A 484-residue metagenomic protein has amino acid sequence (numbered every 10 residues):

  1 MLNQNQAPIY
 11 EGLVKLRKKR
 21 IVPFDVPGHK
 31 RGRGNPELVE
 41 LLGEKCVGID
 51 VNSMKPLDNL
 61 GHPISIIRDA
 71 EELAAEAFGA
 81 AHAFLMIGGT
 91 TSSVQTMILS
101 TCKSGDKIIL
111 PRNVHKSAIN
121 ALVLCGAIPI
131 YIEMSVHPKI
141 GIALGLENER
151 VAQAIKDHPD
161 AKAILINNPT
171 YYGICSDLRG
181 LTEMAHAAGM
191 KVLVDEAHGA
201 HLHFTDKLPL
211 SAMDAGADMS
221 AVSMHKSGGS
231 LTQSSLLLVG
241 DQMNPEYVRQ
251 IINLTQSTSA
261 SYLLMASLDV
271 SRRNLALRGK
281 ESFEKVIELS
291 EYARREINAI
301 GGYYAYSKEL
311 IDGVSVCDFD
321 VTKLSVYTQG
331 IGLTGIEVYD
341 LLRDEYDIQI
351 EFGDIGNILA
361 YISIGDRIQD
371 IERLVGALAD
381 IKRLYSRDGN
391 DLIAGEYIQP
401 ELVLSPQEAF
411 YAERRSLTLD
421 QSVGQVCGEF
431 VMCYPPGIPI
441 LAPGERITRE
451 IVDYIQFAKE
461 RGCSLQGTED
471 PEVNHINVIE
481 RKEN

Functional and structural regions predicted by a protein language model:
M1-S65, P436: N-terminal "arm"/small-domain region of PLP-dependent enzymes with the aminotransferase-like
Q6-V14, K18, L38-L41, A80 (+1 more regions): Conserved PLP-enzyme active-site core in the AAT-like
R31, Y171, K226-S227, Q242-N244 (+6 more regions): Short, glycine-/Ser/Thr-/acidic-enriched flexible segments
V47-S92: Conserved N-terminal alpha-helix of the aminotransferase class I/II PLP-enzyme fold
L57, F84-M86, I164-N167, S325 (+1 more regions): Short glycine-rich or small-residue beta-strand-to-loop segments that form or flank ligand, phosphate, metal/Fe-S
L85, Y131-E133, V222, F352 (+1 more regions): Structural signal for conserved beta-strand scaffold positions within catalytic alpha/beta enzyme cores
Y292-G467: Conserved C-terminal alpha-helix-loop-beta "cap" of PLP-dependent enzymes that closes/shapes the active-site mouth
S464-N484: Charge-dense polyanion-binding interfaces
